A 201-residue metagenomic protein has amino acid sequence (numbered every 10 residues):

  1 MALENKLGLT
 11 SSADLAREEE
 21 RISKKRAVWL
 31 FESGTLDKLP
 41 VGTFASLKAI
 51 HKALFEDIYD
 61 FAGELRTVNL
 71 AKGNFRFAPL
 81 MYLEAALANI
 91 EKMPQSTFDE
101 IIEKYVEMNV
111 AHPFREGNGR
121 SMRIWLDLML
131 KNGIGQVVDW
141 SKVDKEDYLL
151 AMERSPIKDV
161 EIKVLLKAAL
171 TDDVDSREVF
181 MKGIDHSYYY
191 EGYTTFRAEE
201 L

Functional and structural regions predicted by a protein language model:
M1-L201: FIC/Doc superfamily catalytic core
